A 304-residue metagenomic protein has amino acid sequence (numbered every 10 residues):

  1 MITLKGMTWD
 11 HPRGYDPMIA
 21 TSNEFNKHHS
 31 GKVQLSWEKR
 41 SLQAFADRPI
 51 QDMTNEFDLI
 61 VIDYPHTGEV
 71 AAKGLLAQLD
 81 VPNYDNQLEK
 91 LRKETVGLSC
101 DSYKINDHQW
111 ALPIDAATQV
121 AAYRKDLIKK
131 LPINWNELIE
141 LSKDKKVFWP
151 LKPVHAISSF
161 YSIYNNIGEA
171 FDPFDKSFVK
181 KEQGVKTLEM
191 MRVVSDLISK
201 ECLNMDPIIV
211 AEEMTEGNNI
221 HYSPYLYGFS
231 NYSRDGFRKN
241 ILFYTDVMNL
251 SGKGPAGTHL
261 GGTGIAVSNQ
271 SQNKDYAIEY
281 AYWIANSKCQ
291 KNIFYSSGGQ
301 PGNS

Functional and structural regions predicted by a protein language model:
M1-P12, V33-E38, L59, V147-F148: Short, well-ordered beta-strand elements
P12-K32: Short, polar/charged alpha-helical segment
S30-E94, H221: Extracytoplasmic "Venus flytrap"/periplasmic binding protein-like
P65-V120, K130-I133, T245: Hinge/lid segment of periplasmic solute-binding proteins
W110-P113, Q119, E137-V179, Q183-K186 (+1 more regions): Extracytoplasmic/periplasmic solute-binding protein
D175-P207, V247: Glycine-centered hinge/linker elements that transmit conformational signals in sensory and ligand-binding systems
L197-N273: Extracytoplasmic/periplasmic substrate-binding proteins
T263-S304: Mature extracytoplasmic/periplasmic domains
